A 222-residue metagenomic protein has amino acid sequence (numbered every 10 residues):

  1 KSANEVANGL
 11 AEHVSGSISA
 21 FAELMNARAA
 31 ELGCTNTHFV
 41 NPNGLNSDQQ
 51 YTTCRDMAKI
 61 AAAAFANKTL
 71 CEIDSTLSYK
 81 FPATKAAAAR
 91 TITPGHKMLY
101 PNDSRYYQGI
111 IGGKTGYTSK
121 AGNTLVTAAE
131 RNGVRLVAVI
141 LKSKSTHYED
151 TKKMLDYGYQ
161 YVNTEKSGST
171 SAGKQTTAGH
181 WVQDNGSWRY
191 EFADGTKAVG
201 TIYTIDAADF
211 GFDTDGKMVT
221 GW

Functional and structural regions predicted by a protein language model:
K1, E12-V14, N43, I140-K142 (+3 more regions): A mature extracytoplasmic/lumenal domain signature
K1-N4, N132: Short flexible coil/turn linkers enriched for glycine and charged/polar residues that connect secondary-structure
A3-E12, H38-V40: Substrate-binding clefts and substrate-entry loops adjacent to catalytic sites of polymer-processing enzymes acting on
E5, K68, T176: Structured loop/turn residues at beta-strand edges in well-structured enzyme cores
G16-T170: Penicillin-recognizing serine hydrolase domain
S169-W222: Extracellular adhesion/carbohydrate-binding repeat motifs centered on closely spaced tryptophans
